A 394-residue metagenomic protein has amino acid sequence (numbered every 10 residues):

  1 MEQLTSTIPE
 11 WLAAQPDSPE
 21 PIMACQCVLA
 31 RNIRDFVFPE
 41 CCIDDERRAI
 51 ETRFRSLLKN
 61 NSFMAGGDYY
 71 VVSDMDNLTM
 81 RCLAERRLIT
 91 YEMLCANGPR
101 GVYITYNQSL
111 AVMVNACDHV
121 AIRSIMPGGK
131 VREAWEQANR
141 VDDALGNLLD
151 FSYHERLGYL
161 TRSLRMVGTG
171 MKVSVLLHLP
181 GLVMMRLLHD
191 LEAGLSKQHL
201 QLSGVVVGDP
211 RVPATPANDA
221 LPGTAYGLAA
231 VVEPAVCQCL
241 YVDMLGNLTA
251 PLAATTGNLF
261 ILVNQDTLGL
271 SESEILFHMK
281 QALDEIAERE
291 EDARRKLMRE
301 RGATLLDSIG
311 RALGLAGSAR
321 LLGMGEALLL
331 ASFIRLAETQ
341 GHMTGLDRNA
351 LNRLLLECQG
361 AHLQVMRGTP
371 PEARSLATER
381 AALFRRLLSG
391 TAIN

Functional and structural regions predicted by a protein language model:
M1-R156, S163-L164, M171, V183-M185 (+1 more regions): Long, Pro/Ser/Thr-rich low-complexity/intrinsically disordered regulatory tracts in eukaryotic proteins
V173-L179: Short glycine-/aliphatic-rich beta-strand segments at the starts of folded cytosolic domains
